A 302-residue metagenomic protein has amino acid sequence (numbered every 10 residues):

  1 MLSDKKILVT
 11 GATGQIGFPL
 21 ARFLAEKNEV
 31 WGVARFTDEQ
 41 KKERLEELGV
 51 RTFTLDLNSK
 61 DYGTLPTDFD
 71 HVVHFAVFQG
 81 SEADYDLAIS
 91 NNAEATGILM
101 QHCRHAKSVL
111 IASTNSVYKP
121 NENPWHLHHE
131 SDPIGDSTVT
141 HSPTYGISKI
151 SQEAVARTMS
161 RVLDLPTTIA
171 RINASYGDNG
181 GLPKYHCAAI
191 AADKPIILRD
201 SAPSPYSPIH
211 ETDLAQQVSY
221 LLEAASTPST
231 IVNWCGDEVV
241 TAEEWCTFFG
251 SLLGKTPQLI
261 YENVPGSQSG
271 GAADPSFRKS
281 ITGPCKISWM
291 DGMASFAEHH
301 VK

Functional and structural regions predicted by a protein language model:
I7-E26: N-terminal Rossmann NAD(P)H-binding glycine-rich loop of SDR-like oxidoreductase domains
E39, R51-N91: NAD(P)H-binding glycine-rich loop region in Rossmannoid oxidoreductase-like domains and their noncatalytic homologs
L87-I98, V139, P143, I147-S148 (+1 more regions): Glycine-rich NAD(P)-binding loop of the Rossmann-fold in SDR/ketoreductase-type enzymes
G97-T144: Conserved Rossmann-fold NAD(P)-dependent oxidoreductase catalytic core, especially the SDR/UDP-sugar
N123-P124, A154-Y206, E211-D213, F249: NAD(P)-dependent short-chain dehydrogenase/reductase
R171, S175-G177, L198-P205, T230-V240 (+2 more regions): Glycine-rich Rossmann NAD(P)(H)-binding loop
A192-K194, Q217-Y220, A224-P265: Mid/C-terminal beta-alpha module of Rossmann-like enzyme folds, strongest in SDR-family dehydrogenases/epimerases
E211, T241-T247, Y261-S295, H299-H300: Conserved C-terminal active-site "lid" loop/helix of NAD(P)H-dependent oxidoreductases that clamps the redox cofactor
